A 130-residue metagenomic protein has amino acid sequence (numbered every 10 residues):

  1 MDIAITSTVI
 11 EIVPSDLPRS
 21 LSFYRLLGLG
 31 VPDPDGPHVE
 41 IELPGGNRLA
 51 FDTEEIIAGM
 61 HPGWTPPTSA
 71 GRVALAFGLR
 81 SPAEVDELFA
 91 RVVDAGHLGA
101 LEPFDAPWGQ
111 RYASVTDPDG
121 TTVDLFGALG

Functional and structural regions predicted by a protein language model:
M1-I3, E40, F89-G130: Vicinal oxygen chelate
A4, E11-A58: Core segments of cupin and vicinal oxygen chelate
S7-S15, V39-L43, G63-R91, R111-T116: Vicinal oxygen chelate
S15, R19-S22, R48, A74 (+3 more regions): Secondary-structure boundary/capping motif
S20, Y24, V85, V92: Hydrophobic pocket/interface hotspot
D33-D35, L43-G45, L79, P107 (+1 more regions): Short loop/turn positions at the edges of beta-strands in beta-sheet-rich folds
A50-F51, P67-T68, D119: Short, hinge-like loop/turn segments at secondary-structure boundaries
I57-M60, G130: A short local loop/turn or secondary-structure capping micro-motif enriched for an aromatic residue
